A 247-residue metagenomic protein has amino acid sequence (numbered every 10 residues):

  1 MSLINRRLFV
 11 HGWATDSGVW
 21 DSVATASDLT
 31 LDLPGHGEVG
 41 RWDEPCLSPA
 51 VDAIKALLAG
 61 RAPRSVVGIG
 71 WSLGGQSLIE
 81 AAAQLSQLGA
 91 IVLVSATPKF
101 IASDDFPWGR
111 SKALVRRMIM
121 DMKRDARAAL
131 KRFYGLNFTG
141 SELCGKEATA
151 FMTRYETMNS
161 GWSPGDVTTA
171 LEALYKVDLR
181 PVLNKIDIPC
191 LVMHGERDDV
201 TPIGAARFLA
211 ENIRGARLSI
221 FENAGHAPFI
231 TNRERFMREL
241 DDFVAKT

Functional and structural regions predicted by a protein language model:
S2-D43, L47: Conserved HGGG/HGGXW glycine-rich cap/lid loop of the alpha/beta-hydrolase fold
G70-G74, L78: Gly/Ala-rich beta-loop-alpha elbow adjacent to hydrolase catalytic centers
G89-R124, D166: Flexible "cap/lid" loop of the alpha/beta hydrolase fold
R124-V177, P181-V182: Conserved alpha/beta-hydrolase catalytic His-Asp/Glu region
I186, V192-H194, D198: Short beta-strand/loop motif that positions the catalytic acidic residue of the alpha/beta-hydrolase fold
D199-A205: Conserved alpha/beta-hydrolase "acid-adjacent" motif
R207-H226: Catalytic histidine neighborhood in serine/cysteine hydrolases with alpha/beta-hydrolase-type architecture
A224-M237: Catalytic histidine-centered segment of alpha/beta-hydrolase-like enzymes
